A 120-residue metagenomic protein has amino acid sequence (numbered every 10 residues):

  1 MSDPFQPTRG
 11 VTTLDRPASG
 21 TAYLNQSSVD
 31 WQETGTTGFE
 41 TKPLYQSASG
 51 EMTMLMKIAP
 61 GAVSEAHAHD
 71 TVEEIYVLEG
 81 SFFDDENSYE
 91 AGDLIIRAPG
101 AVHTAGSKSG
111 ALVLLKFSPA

Functional and structural regions predicted by a protein language model:
M1-G50: A short, N-terminal "cap"/entry segment at the start of jelly-roll beta-barrel domains of the cupin/DSBH fold
F39, P99-A120: Ligand-binding loop in jelly-roll beta-barrel domains
P43-Q46, G50-K57, G61-A68: Acidic/His-leaning functional-site neighborhoods
A59-P60, H69-D84: Glycine- and acidic-residue-biased ligand/ion/polar-headgroup-sensing regions
V63, D93-L94, L112: Residue-level marker of beta-strand positions
D84-T104: Short acidic-glycine-tyrosine-enriched beta hairpin
